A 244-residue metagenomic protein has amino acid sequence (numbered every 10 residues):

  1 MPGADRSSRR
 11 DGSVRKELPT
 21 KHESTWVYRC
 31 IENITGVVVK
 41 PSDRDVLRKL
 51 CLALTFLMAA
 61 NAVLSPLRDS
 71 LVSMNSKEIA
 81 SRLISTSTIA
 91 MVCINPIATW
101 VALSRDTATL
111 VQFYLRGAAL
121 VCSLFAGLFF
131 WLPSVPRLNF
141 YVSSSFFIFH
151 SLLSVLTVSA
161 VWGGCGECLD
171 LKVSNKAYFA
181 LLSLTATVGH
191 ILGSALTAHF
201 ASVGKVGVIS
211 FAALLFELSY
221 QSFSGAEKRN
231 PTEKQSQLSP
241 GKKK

Functional and structural regions predicted by a protein language model:
G3-C51, S104-T109, F130-S144, K172-K176 (+2 more regions): Intracellular loop-helix junctions on the cytosolic face of multi-pass helical membrane proteins
V46-A98, V142-A198, P240, K244: Substrate-agnostic recognition of the 12-TM MFS/MFS-like secondary transporter fold
A53, Y114-G117, V121, A212: Residue-level signature of the transmembrane alpha-helical cores of Major Facilitator Superfamily-type secondary
N75-E78, L103-T109, A119: Short, solvent-exposed loop/edge-beta patches enriched in aromatic
S81-I84, V111-L115, F179, I209-S210: Hydrophobic/aromatic positions within or immediately flanking transmembrane alpha-helices of multi-pass small-molecule
V92-D106, F129: Canonical alpha-helical transmembrane segments
G117-P136: C-terminal ends and interior cores of transmembrane alpha-helices in multi-pass membrane transporters/permeases
